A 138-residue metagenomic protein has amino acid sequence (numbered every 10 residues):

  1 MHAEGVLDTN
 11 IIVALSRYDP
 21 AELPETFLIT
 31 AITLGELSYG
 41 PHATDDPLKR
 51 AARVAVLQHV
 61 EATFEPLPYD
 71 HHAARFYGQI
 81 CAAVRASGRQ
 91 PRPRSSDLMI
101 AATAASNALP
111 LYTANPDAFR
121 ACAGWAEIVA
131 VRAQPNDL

Functional and structural regions predicted by a protein language model:
H2-G5, L15-A102, R120-L138: PIN-domain endoribonuclease scaffold, especially VapC-family toxins
D8: Conserved catalytic-loop position in the HRD/HxD motif
S106-F119: C-terminal structural segments of small proteins and small subunits
